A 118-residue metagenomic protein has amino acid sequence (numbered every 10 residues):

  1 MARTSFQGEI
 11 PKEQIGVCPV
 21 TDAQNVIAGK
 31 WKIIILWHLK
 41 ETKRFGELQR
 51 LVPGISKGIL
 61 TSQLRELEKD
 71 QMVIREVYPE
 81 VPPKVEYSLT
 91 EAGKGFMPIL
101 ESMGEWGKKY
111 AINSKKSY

Functional and structural regions predicted by a protein language model:
A2-G8, I15, W37, K94-Y118: Amphipathic alpha-helical dimerization/coiled-coil segments that flank or bridge DNA-binding/regulatory modules
Q14-I59, P83-E86, S117: N-terminal helix-turn-helix DNA-binding core of bacterial DNA-binding proteins
Q63: Residues within the DNA-recognition helix of helix-turn-helix
Q71: Glycine-centered, phosphate/nucleic-acid-interacting loop/turn motifs that mediate DNA/RNA or nucleotide
R75: Short beta-strand "wing" residues that participate in macromolecule-binding interfaces
P79-M103: Basic, amphipathic "hinge/linker" alpha-helix immediately C-terminal to the N-terminal HTH DNA-binding motif
